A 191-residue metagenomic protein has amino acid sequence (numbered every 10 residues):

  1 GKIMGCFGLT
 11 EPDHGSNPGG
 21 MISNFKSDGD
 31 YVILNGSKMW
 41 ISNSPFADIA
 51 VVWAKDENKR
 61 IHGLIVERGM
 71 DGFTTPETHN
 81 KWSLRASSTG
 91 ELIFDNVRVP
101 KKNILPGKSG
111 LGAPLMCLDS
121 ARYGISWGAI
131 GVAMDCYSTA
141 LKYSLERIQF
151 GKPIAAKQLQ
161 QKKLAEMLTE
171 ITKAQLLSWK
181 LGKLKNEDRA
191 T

Functional and structural regions predicted by a protein language model:
G1-T10: A short, Trp-centered hydrophobic/proline-enriched beta-strand micro-motif
F7, L34-G36, L64, F94 (+3 more regions): Buried hydrophobic positions in well-ordered alpha/beta secondary-structure cores of metabolic enzymes
D13-S16, W40-N43, K55, K81-S88: Short Gly/Pro-enriched turn/cap motifs at secondary-structure boundaries
S23-K26: A structural signal for short hydrophobic beta-strand segments in well-ordered beta-sheet cores
Y31, N35-T75: A short core secondary-structure module
T74-T172: Glycine-rich beta->alpha junctions and the first turn(s) of the following alpha-helix
D188-T191: Charged, glycine-rich active-site and insertion segments that engage polyanionic ligands
